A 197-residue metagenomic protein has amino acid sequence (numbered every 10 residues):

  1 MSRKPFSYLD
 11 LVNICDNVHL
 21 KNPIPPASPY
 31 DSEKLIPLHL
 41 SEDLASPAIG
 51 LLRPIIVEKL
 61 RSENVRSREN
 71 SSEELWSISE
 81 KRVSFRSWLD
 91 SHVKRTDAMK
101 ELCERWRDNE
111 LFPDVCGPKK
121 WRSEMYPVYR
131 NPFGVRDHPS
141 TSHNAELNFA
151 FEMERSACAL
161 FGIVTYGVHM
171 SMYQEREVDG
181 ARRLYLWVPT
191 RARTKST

Functional and structural regions predicted by a protein language model:
M1-S196: N-terminal leader/linker segments that precede catalytic domains of diphosphate-processing enzymes
